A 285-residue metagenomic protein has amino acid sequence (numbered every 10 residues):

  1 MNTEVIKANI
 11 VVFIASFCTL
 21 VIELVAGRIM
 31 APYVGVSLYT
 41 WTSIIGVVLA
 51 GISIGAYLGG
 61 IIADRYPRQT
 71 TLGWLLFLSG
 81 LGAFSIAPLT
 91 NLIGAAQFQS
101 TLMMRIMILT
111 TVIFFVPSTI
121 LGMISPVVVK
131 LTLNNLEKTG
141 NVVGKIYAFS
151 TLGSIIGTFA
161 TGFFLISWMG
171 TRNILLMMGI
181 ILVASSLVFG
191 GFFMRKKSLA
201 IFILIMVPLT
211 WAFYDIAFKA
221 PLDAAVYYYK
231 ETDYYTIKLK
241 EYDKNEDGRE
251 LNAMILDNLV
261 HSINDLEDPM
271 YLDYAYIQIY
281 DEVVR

Functional and structural regions predicted by a protein language model:
M1-K230, E241-E250, N258-I263, D281: Alpha-helical transmembrane segments of multi-pass membrane proteins
Y234, R249-L251, A275: Extracytoplasmic
Y234-K240: A short loop-to-beta-strand scaffold at the N-terminal edge of the catalytic core in hydrolase folds
L266-M270: Second-shell loop/turn segments in exported
D273-R285: Conserved alpha-helix/loop element of class I SAM-dependent methyltransferases that forms part of the SAM/SAH-binding
